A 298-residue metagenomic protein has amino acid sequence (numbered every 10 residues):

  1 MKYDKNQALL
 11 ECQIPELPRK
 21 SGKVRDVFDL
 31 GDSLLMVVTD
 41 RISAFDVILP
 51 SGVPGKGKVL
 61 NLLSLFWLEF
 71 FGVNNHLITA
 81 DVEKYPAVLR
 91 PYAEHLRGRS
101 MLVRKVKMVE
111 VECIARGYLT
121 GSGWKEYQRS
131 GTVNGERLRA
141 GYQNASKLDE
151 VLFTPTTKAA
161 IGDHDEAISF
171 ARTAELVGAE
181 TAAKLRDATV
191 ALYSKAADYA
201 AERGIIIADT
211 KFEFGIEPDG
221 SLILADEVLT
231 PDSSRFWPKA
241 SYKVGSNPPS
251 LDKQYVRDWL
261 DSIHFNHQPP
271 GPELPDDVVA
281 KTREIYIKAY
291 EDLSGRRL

Functional and structural regions predicted by a protein language model:
K2-A159, H267-E273, D277-L298: Active-site loop/lid in soluble adenylation, ligation, and acyl-transfer enzymes
T39, L96, K195, L222-P231: Catalytic cores of nucleic-acid ligases and guanylyltransferases
V73-L77, K195-I207, G220, S294-L298: Surface-exposed helix-capping loop/turn segments at secondary-structure junctions
R104-V106, E202-T210, G215-E217, R283: Short, active-site-adjacent segments that bind or coordinate small-molecule cofactors and metal centers
A115, I207-V228: Conserved metal-phosphate-binding beta-hairpin within the catalytic cores of diverse ATP-dependent phosphoryl-transfer
S146-A179: A short mid-domain helix/strand-loop element embedded in enzyme catalytic domains that forms or borders the active-site
V177-A208: A long amphipathic alpha-helix within ATP-dependent nucleotide-binding catalytic cores
V228-A289: C-terminal helix-cap and adjacent tail motif
